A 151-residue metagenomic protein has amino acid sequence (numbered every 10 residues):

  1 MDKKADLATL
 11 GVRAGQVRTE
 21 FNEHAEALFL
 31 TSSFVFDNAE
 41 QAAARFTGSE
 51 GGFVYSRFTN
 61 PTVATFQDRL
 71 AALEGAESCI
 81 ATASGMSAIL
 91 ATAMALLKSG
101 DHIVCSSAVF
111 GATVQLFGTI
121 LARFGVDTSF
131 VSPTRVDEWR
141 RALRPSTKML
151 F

Functional and structural regions predicted by a protein language model:
M1-E50: N-terminal glycine-rich, Lys/His-bearing helix-loop that initiates the first secondary-structure elements of many
N38-S87, V114-T119: Conserved N-terminal alpha-helix of the aminotransferase class I/II PLP-enzyme fold
L73-E77, L97-G100, P145: Short helix-loop-beta connector
A95-T113, V131-S132: Conserved PLP-anchoring active-site segment centered on the Schiff-base-forming lysine
A112-F124, A142: Active-site-proximal loop->helix
T119-R135: A glycine-rich helix N-cap at a beta->alpha junction
P133-F151: Active-site phosphate-binding strand-loop segment of PLP-dependent enzymes
